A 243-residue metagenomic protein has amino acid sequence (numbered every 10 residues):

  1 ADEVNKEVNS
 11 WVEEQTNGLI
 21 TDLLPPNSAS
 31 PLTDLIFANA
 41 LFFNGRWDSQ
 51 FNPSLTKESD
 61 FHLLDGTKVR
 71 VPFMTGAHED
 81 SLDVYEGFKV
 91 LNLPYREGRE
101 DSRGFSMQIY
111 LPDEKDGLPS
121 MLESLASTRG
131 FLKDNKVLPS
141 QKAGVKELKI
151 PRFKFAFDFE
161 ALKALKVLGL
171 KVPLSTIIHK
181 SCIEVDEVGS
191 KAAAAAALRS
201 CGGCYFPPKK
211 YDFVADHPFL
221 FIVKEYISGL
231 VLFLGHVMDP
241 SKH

Functional and structural regions predicted by a protein language model:
A1-M121, F131-K210: Non-catalytic, conformational "gating/processing" segments within enzyme and secreted inhibitor domains
N92-P94, P208-H243: Feature captures eukaryotic membrane-trafficking machinery centered on endolysosomal pathways and lysosome-related
S127, L198-G202, V237-K242: Active/binding-pocket-proximal capping segment
